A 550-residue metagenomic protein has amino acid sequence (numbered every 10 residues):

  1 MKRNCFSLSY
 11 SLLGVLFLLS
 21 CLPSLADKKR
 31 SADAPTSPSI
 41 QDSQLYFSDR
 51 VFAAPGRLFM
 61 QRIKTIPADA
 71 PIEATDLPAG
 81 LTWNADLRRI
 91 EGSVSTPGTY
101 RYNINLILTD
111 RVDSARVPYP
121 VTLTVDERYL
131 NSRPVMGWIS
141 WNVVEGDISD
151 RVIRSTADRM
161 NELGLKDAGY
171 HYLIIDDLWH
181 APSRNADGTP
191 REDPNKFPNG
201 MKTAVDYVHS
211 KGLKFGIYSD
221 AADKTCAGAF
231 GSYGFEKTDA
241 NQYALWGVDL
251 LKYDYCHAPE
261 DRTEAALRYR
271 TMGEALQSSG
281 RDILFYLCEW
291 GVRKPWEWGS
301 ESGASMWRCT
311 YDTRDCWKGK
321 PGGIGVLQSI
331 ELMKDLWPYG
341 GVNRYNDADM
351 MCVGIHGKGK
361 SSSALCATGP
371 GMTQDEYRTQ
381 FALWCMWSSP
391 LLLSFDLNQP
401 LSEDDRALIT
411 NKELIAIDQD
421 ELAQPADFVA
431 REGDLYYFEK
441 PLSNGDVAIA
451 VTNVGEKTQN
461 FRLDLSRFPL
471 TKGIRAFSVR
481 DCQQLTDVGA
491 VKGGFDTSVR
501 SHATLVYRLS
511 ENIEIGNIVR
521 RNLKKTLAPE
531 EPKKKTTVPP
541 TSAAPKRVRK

Functional and structural regions predicted by a protein language model:
Q41-A70: Solvent-exposed, low-complexity, repeat-rich "mucin-like" stalks and linkers
E73-R88: Low-complexity "stalk/linker" and mucin-like segments enriched in Ser/Thr/Pro/Ala/Gly
R89-T99: Extracellular/luminal low-complexity segments enriched in Ser/Thr/Pro
D113-D126: C-terminal edge beta-strand
N142, S155-T156, M160-R262, R268: Aromatic-lined carbohydrate-binding/catalytic grooves of carbohydrate-active enzymes
F235, L284-D396: Glycan-recognition surfaces
R378, W384-W387, L392-S394, R431-L470: Carbohydrate-binding surface patches
A490-K533, V538: C-terminal beta-strand-rich structural cap/linker in extracellular carbohydrate-active enzymes
